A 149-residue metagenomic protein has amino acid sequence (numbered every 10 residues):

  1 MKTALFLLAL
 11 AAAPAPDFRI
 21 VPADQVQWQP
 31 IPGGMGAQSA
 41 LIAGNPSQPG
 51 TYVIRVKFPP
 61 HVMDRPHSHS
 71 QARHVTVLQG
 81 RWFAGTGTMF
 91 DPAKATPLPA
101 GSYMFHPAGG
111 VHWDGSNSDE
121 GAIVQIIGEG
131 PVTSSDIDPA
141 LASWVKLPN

Functional and structural regions predicted by a protein language model:
K2-A12: Sec-dependent N-terminal signal peptides
L10-R55, P139-N149: A short, N-terminal "cap"/entry segment at the start of jelly-roll beta-barrel domains of the cupin/DSBH fold
D17-R19, A93, W113-N149: Double-stranded beta-helix
G33-M35, P46-Q48, S68-H69, T76 (+2 more regions): Extracellular/periplasmic catalytic domains that process cell-envelope and extracellular macromolecules
I42, G101, V124: Divalent metal-coordination and catalytic microenvironments
N45-S47, P59, W82, T88-G110 (+1 more regions): Short acidic-glycine-tyrosine-enriched beta hairpin
I54-R55, D64-H69, T86, A95 (+1 more regions): Short histidine-centered beta-strand/loop micro-motifs that create catalytic or ligand/metal-coordination sites
P59-V62, S68-M89: Glycine- and acidic-residue-biased ligand/ion/polar-headgroup-sensing regions
